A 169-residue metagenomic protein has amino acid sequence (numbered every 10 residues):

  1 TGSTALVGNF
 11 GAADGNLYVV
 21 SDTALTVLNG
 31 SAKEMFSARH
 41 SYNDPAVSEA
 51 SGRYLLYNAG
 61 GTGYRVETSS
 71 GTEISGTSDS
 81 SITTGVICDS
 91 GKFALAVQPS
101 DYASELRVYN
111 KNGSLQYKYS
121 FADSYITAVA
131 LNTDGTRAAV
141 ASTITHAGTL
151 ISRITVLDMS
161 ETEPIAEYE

Functional and structural regions predicted by a protein language model:
T1-S3, S31-R39, S70-T77, S114-S120 (+1 more regions): A short beta-strand motif characteristic of beta-propeller blades
S3-G11, H40-G52, S80-G91, D123-T133 (+1 more regions): Repeated scaffold domains used in trafficking and secretory/extracellular systems, primarily beta-propellers
S3-R53, N58-G60: Extracytoplasmic/periplasmic/luminal assembly and interaction segments in envelope/secretory/respiratory proteins
N16-L17, Y54-L55, K92-L95, G135-A138: Hydrophobic beta-strand positions that form the internal "hydrophobic ladder" of WD40/Gbeta-like beta-propeller blades
S21, N58, A96-Q98, A141-I144: Recurrent small/Gly-Pro-centered beta-turn motifs in extracellular repeat architectures
A24-T26, T62-V66, D101-R107, H146-L157: Structural motif
L55-F121: A generic tandem-repeat structural signature
S120, S124-E169: Acidic, serine/threonine- and glycine-rich low-complexity intrinsically disordered segments that serve as flexible
